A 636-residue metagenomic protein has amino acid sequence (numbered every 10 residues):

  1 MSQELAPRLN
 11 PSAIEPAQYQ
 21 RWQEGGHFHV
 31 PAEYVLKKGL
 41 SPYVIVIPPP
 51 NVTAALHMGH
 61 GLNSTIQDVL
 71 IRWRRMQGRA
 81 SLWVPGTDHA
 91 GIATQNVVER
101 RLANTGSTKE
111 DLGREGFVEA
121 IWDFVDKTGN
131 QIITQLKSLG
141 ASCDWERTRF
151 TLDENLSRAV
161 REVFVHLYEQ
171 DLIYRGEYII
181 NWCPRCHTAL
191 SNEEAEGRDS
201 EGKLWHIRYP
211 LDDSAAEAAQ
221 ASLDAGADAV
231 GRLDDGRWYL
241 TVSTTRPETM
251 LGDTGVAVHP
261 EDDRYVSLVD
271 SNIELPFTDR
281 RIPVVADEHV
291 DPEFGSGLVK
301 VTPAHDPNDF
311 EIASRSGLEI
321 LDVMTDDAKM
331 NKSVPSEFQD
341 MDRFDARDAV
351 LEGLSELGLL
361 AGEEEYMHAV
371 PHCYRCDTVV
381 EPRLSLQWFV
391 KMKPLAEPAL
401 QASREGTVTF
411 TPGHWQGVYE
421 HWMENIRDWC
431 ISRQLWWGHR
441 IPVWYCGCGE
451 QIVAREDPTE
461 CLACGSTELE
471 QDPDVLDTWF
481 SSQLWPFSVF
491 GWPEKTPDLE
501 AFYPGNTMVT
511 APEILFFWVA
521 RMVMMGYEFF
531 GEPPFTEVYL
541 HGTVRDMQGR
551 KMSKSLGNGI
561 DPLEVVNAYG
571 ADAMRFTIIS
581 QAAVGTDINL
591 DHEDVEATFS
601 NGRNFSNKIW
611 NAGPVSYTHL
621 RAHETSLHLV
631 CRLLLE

Functional and structural regions predicted by a protein language model:
M1-M58, R75, S81, A361 (+2 more regions): Non-catalytic terminal extensions that flank enzyme cores
Q3, R8, A17, R21-G25 (+10 more regions): Residue patterns forming the tRNA-binding/recognition surfaces of aminoacyl-tRNA synthetases and related DALR
I14, D234-V301, H305-E311: Protease-associated
E33-V98, T151, V160, V242-T245 (+5 more regions): N-terminal catalytic cores of NTP/NDP-binding nucleotidyl/phosphoryl-transfer enzymes
V35-L36, P48-P49, L82-Q95, T148-L156 (+3 more regions): Short, solvent-exposed turn/loop segments enriched in Gly/Ser/Thr/Pro and often Arg
V242-S243, E288, S316-A328, L435-G438 (+2 more regions): Alpha-helical recognition segments enriched in aromatics with Gly/Pro capping that present substrate-recognition
T618-T625: Conserved small/polar residues in nucleotide/adenosyl-binding loops
V630-E636: Hydrophobic alpha-helical segments, chiefly the membrane-spanning helices and signal/signal-anchor peptides
